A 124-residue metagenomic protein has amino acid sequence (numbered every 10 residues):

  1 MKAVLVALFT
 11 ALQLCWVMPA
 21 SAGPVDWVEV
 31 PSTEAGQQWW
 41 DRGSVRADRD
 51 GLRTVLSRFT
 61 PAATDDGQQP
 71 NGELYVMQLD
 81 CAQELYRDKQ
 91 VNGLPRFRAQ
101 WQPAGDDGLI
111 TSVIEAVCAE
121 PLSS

Functional and structural regions predicted by a protein language model:
M1-V4: Positively charged n-region of N-terminal signal peptides that target proteins for export
V6-W16: Bacterial N-terminal signal peptides
A20-Y75, D80-S124: N-terminal secretory-pathway/extracellular module detecting exported/lumenal segments and adjacent signal-anchor/first
